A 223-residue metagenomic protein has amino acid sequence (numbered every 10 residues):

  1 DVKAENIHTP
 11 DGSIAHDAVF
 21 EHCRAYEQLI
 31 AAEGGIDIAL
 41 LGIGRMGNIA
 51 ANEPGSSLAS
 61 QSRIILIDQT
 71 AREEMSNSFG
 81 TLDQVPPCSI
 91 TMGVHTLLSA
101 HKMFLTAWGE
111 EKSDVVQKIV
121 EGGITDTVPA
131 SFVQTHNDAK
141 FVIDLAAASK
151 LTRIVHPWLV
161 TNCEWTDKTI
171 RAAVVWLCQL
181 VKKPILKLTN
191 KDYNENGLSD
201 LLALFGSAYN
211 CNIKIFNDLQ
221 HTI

Functional and structural regions predicted by a protein language model:
D1, I30-G34, L58, S89 (+2 more regions): Solvent-exposed alpha-helices and their adjacent loops that cap or buttress functional pockets in soluble metabolic
D1-I38, T161-V174, C178-I185, T189 (+2 more regions): Ligand-binding beta-strand-loop-alpha-helix segment within the catalytic cores of soluble metabolic enzymes
E5-H8, D37-L40, N48, K102-L105 (+1 more regions): Structural motif
H8-I14, G42-I43, E53, A107-W108 (+1 more regions): Short, structured patches in soluble enzyme cores that scaffold and shape functional sites
G34-S60: Glycine-rich phosphate-binding loop
L40-G42, S78, D83-V120, I143: Glycine-rich anion-binding loop/nest that anchors nucleotide
A50-M92: Class I SAM-dependent methyltransferase SAM-binding "motif I" and its flanking Rossmann-like core
R63, Q69-R72, N77, E121-Q179 (+1 more regions): Accessory alpha-helical/coil subdomains and C-terminal extensions that flank or cap enzyme catalytic cores
